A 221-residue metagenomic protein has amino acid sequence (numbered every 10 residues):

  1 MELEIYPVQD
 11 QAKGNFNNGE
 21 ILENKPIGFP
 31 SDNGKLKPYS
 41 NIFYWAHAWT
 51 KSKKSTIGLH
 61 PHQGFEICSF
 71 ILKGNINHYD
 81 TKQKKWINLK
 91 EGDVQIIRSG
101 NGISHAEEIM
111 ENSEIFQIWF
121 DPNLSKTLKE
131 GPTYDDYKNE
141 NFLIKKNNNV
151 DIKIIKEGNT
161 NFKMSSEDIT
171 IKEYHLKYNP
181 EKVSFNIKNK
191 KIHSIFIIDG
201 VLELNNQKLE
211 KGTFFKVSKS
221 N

Functional and structural regions predicted by a protein language model:
M1-A12, F120-D121: N-terminal presequences and immediately downstream first alpha-helices
E2, A12-N18, F29-M110: Extended, compositionally biased flexible segments
N15-L59, E66-I67, I115, N141-S184: A short glycine-rich, His/Asp/Glu-containing loop-to-beta-strand
P61-N77, W119-N123, E173-Y178, I187-E203: Short, conserved beta-strand element in jelly-roll/cupin
C68, I96, Q117, K153-I154 (+3 more regions): Ordered hydrophobic segments in well-structured contexts
D80-R98, K182, K188, S194 (+1 more regions): Short acidic-glycine-tyrosine-enriched beta hairpin
S99-K129, K208-E210, V217-N221: Ligand-binding loop in jelly-roll beta-barrel domains
D121, P132-N148: A contiguous catalytic/ligand-binding core that recognizes phosphate-bearing ligands
